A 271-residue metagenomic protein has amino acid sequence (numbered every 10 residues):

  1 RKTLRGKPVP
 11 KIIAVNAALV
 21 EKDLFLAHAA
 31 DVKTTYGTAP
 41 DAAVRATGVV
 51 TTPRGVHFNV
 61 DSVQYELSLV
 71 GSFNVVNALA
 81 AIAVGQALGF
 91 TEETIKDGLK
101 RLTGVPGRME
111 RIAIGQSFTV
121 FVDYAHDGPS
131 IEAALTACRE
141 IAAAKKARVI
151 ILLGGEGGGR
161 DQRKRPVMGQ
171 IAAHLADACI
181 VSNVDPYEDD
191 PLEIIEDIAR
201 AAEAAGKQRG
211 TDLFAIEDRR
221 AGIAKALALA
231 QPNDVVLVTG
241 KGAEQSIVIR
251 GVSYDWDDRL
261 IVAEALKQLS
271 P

Functional and structural regions predicted by a protein language model:
R1-T119, A201-A202, G206-K207, L213-F214: Acidic, Mg2+-coordinating active-site environments of NTP-dependent enzymes
K11, A147, D234: Glycine-centered, small-residue-biased loops immediately flanking beta-strands in adenine/cofactor-binding cores
A18-V20, H126-D127, G155-G158, V184-Y187 (+1 more regions): Short glycine-rich anion-binding loops that position phosphate/pyrophosphate groups of nucleotides and phosphorylated
V105-G107, A137-G206, D218-R219, R250-W256: Active-site beta-alpha connecting loops in nucleotide-dependent enzymes
V120-H126: Switch II (G3) loop of P-loop NTPases
I223-K225, E244-I249: Short active-site-adjacent structural elements
D257-P271: Short, flexible loop segments at boundaries between secondary-structure elements
